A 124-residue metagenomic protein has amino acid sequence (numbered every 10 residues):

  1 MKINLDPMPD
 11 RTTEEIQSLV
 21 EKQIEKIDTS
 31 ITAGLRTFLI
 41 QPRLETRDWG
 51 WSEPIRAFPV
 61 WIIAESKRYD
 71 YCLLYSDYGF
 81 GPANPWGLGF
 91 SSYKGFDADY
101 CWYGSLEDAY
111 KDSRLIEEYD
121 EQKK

Functional and structural regions predicted by a protein language model:
M1-I24: N-terminal trafficking/processing presequences and adjacent post-cleavage segments of proteins routed to secretion
K2-I3, R43, G87: A broadly tuned "polar low-complexity/structure-edge" signature
P7, R11-E14, R36, G50 (+2 more regions): Short, well-ordered helical secondary-structure segments
Q17-D48: Short, well-structured hydrophobic secondary-structure segments
K26-D28, T32-G34, P82-K124: Polybasic, proline/glycine-rich intrinsically disordered low-complexity segments
T37-P82: Amphipathic, interaction-prone secondary-structure segments
